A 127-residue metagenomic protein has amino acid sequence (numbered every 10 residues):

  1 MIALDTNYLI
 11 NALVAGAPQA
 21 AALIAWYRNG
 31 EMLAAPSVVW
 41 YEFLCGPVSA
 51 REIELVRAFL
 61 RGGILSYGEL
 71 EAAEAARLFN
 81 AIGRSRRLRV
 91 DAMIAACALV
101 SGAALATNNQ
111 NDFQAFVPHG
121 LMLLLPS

Functional and structural regions predicted by a protein language model:
M1, A22, A95, L99-S127: Acidic, PIN/NYN-like endoribonuclease modules and their adjacent C-terminal/linker elements
M1-A35, L44-R57: Short, well-structured N-terminal submotif of metal-dependent ribonuclease cores
Y8-L9, V39, E71, M93-I94 (+1 more regions): Alpha-helix capping/helix-boundary segments
A20, P36, W40, I53 (+2 more regions): A general structural signal for well-ordered alpha-helical segments in protein cores
G30-M32, R61-G63, L99-A104: Short active-site oxyanion
G62-G83: Acidic catalytic patch
